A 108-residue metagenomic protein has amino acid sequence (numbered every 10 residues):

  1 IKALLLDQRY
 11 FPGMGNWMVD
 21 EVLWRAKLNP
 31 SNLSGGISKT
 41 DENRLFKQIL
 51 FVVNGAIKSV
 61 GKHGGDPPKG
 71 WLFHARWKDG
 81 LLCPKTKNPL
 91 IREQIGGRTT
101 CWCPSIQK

Functional and structural regions predicted by a protein language model:
I1-K108: Basic, nucleic-acid-binding surfaces and adjacent catalytic neighborhoods in DNA/RNA-processing proteins
